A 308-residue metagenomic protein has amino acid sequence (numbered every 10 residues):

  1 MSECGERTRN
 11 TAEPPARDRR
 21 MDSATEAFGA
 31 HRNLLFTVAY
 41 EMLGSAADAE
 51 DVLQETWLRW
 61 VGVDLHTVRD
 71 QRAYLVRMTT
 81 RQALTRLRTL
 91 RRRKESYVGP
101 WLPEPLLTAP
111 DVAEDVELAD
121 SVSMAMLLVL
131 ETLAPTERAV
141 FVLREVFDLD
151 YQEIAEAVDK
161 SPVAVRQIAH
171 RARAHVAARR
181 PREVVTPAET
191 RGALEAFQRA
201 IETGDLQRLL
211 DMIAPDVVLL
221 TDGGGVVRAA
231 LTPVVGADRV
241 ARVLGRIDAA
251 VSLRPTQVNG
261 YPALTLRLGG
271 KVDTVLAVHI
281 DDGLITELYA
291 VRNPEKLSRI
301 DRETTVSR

Functional and structural regions predicted by a protein language model:
S2-D51, E55-F197, T203-D205: Active-site-adjacent scaffolding segments
H66, G270-K271, R292-E295: A short acidic/small-residue loop/turn micro-motif
G204-L220: Short, well-ordered alpha-helical segments enriched in acidic and aromatic residues
P215-L253: A solvent-exposed, acidic/Ser-Thr-rich amphipathic alpha-helical stretch
R239-R242, D248-R254, G260, L266-R267 (+1 more regions): Flexible loop/N-cap segments at domain edges
G283: Duplex nucleic acid-engaging cores and interfaces of nucleic-acid transaction enzymes
V291-R308: Low-complexity, intrinsically disordered terminal/linker segments enriched in charged and Gly/Pro repeats
